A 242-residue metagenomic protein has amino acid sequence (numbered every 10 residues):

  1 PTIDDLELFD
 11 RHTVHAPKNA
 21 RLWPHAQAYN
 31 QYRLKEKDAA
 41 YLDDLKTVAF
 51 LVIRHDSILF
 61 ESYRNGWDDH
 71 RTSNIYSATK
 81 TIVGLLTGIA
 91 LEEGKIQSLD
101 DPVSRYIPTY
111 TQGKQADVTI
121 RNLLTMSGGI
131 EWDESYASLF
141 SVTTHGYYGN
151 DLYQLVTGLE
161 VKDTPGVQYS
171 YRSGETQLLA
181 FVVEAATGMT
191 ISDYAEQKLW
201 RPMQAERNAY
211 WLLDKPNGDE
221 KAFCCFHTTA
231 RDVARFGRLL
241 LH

Functional and structural regions predicted by a protein language model:
P1-W67, E93-Q97: N-terminal leader/targeting segments and the immediately adjacent pre-domain N-terminus
Q31, K35, L45-A49, T72-T79 (+8 more regions): Solvent-exposed, acidic/flexible segments
A49-V52, I58-E61, Y76, N122-T125 (+4 more regions): Structural recognition of the beta-strand scaffold that forms the well-ordered cores of secreted hydrolase catalytic
D56, N74-L99, L123, L179-V183 (+1 more regions): Active-site SXXK
D69-N74, P108-T111, V142-T143, T164-Q168 (+2 more regions): Second-shell loop/turn segments in exported
E93-E131, G158, T187-F223, T228: Active-site helix/loop module of the DD-peptidase/beta-lactamase fold, centered on the serine-lysine SxxK catalytic
W132-D214: A small/polar active-site loop signature that marks catalytic segments
E175-V182, A222-H242: Active-site-proximal alpha-helical segments within enzyme catalytic domains
